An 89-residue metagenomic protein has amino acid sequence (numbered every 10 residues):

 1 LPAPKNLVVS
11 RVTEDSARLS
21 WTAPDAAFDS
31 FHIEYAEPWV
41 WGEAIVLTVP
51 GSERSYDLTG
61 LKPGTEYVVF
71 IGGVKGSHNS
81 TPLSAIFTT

Functional and structural regions predicted by a protein language model:
L1-T59, E66-T89: Extracellular low-complexity, O-glycosylation-prone stalks/linkers
